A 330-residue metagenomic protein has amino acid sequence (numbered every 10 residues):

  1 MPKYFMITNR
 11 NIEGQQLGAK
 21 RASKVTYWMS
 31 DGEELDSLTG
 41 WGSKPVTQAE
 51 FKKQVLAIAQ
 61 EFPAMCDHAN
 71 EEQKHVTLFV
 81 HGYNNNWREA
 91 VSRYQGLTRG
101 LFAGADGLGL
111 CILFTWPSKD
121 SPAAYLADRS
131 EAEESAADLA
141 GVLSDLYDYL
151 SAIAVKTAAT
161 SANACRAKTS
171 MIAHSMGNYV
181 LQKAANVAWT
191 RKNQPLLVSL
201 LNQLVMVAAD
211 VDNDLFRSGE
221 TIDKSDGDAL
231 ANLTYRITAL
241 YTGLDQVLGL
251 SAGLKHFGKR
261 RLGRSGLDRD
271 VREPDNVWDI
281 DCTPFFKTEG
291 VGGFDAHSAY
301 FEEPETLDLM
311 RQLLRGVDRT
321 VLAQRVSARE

Functional and structural regions predicted by a protein language model:
M1-V55, N70, N84, V91 (+3 more regions): Lipolytic serine-hydrolase domain surface
I58-E61, M65: Conserved phosphate-binding loops in N-terminal lobes of ATP-dependent enzymes of the actin/Hsp70/sugar-kinase
H68-H75: Proline/glycine-enriched tight loop/beta-turn segments at coil->beta junctions that connect or precede beta-strands
L78-G82, H174-S175, A208: The conserved beta1-alpha1 loop
G82-W87, N178: Gly/Ser/Thr-rich loops at beta-strand to alpha-helix junctions that form or flank small-molecule/cofactor-binding
G96-G100: Histidine-anchored nucleotide/phosphate-binding helix
L139, A173, G177, L181: Gly/Ala-rich beta-loop-alpha elbow adjacent to hydrolase catalytic centers
